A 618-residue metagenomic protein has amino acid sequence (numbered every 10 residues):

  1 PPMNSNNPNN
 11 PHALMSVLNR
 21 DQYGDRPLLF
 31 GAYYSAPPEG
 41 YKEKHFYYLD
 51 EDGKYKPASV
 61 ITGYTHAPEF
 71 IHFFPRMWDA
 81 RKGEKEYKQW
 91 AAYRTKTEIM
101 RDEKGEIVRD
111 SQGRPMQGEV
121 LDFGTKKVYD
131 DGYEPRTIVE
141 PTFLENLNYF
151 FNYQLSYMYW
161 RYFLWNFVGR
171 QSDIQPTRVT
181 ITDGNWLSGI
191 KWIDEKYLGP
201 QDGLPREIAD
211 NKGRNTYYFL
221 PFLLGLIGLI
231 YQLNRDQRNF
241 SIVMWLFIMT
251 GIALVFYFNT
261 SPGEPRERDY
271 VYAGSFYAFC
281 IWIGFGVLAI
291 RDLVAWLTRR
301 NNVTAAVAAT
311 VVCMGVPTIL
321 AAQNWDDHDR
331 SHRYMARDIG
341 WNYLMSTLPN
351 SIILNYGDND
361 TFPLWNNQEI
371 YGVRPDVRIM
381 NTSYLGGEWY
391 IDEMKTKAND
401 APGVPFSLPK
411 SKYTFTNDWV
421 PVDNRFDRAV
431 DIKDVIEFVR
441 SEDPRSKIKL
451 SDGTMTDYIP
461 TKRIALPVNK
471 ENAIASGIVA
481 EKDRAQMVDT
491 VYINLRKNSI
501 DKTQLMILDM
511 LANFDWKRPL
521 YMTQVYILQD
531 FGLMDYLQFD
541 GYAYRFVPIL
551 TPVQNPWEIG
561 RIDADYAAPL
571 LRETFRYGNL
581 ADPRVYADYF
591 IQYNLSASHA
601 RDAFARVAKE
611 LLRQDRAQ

Functional and structural regions predicted by a protein language model:
P1-Y272, F279-N350, F362-Q618: ER/secretory pathway lumenal C-terminal domains and tails of membrane proteins involved in glycoprotein biogenesis
